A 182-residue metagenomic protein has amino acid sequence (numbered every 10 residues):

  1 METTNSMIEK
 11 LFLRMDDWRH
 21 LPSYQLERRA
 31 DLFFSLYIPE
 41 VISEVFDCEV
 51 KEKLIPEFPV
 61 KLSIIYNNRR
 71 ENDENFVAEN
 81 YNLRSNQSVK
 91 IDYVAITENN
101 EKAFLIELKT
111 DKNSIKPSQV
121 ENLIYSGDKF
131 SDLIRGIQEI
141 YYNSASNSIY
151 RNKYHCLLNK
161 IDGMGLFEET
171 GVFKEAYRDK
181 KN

Functional and structural regions predicted by a protein language model:
M1-N182: Charged, terminal alpha-helix-loop-beta segments that serve as non-catalytic nucleic-acid engagement and/or assembly
